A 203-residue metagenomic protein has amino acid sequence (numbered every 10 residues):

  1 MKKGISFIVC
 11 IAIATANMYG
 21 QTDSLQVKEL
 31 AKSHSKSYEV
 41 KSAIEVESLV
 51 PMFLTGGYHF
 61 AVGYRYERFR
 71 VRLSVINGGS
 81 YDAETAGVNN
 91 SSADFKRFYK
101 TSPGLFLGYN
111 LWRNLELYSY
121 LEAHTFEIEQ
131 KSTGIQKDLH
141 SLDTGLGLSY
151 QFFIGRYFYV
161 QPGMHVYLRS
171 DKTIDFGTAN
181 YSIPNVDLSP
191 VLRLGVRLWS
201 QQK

Functional and structural regions predicted by a protein language model:
M1-V27: Bacterial Sec-dependent N-terminal signal peptides
Q21-V88, R197-K203: Short glycine/proline- and aromatic-enriched beta-strand/turn motifs that initiate or cap beta-hairpins
V40, P51-L54, F95-K100, Q136-D143 (+1 more regions): Short sequence motifs at beta-strands and strand-loop junctions characteristic of Gram-negative outer-membrane
A61-P162, L198: Gram-negative (and chloroplast) outer-membrane scaffold detector with strong preference for beta-barrel transmembrane
F152, P184-K203: Outer-membrane beta-barrel "beta-signal"
G163-Y167: Short, loop-centered acidic/histidine patches that primarily coordinate divalent metals
S170-A179: Outer-membrane beta-barrel porins/channels
